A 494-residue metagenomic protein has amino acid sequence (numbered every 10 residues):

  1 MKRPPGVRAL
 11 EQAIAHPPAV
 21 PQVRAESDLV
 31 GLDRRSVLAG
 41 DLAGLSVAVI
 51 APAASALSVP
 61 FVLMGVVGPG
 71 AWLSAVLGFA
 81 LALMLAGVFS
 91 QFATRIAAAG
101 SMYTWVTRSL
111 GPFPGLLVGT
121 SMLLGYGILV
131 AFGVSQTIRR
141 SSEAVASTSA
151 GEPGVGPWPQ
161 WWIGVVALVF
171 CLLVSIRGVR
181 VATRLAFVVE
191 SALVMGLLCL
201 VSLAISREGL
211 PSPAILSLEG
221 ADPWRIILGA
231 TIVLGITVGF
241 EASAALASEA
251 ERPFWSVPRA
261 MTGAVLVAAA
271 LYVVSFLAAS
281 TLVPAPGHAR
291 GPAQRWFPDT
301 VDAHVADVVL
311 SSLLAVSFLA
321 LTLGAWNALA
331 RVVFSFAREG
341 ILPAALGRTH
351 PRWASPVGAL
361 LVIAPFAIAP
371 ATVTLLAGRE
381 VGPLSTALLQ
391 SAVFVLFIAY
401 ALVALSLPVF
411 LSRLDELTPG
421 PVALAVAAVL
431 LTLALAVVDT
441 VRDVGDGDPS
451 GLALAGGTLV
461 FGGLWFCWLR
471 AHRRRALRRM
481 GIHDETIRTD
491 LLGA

Functional and structural regions predicted by a protein language model:
M1-P60, M64-G70, L83, P213 (+1 more regions): Membrane-interface "cap" regions at the ends of multi-pass membrane proteins
P18, Q22-R34, T148-P159, R184-S312 (+1 more regions): Helix-loop-helix junctions that connect adjacent transmembrane segments in multi-pass membrane transporters
V62, M84-F89, R95-L168, T322-A328 (+3 more regions): Hydrophobic transmembrane alpha-helices that form the core helical bundles of multi-pass secondary transporters
V62-W72, E152-P157, R180-V189, A369-A401 (+2 more regions): Transmembrane helix-loop boundary segments of multi-pass membrane transporters
T104-V106, G111, E143, S147 (+2 more regions): TM-loop-TM module centered on a large, flexible mid-protein loop between adjacent transmembrane helices in multi-pass
S121-Q136, E249, D307-A344: Membrane-helix boundary/coupling elements in multi-pass transport proteins
P159-R207, G220-A221, A260-V267, V395-I398 (+3 more regions): Membrane-interface loop-to-helix entry segments
A392, L396, L417-A494: A generic transmembrane alpha-helix motif of multi-pass inner-membrane proteins
